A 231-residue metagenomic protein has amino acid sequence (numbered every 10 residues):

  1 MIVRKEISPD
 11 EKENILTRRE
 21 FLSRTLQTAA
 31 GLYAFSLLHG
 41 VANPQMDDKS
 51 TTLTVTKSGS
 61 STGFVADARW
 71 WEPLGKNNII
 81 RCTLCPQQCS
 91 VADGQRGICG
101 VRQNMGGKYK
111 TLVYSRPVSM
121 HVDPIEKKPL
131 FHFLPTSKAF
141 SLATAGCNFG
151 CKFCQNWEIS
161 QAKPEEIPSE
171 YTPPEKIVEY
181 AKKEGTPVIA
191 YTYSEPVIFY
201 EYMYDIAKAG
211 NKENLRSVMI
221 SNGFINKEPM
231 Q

Functional and structural regions predicted by a protein language model:
M1-T17: N-terminal secretory signal peptides
N14-S23, L32-T56: N-terminal twin-arginine translocation
L53-R81, Q87-A143, E158: N-terminal [4Fe-4S]-dependent radical SAM core
N104-Q231: Conserved Radical SAM active-site core
